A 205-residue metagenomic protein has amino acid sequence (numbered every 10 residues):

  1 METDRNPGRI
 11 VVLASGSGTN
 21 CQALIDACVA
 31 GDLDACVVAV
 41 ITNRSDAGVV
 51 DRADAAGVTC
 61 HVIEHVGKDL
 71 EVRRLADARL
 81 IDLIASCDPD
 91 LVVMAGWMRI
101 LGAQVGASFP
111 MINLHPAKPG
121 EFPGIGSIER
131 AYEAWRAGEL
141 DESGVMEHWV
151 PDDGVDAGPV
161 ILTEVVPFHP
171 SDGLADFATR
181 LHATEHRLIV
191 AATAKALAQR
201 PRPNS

Functional and structural regions predicted by a protein language model:
M1-G48, R52: N-terminal Rossmann-like dinucleotide-binding module
A14, R73, D77, I81 (+2 more regions): Amphipathic, non-transmembrane alpha-helical scaffold segments
C21, V49-V50, D77, I128 (+2 more regions): A general structural signal for well-ordered alpha-helical segments in protein cores
A35-A39, T59-E64, P110-P116: Short hydrophobic/aromatic-enriched beta-strand-loop microsegments
T42, A47-D69: Conserved nucleotide-sugar phosphate-binding/catalytic loop shared by glycosyltransferases and other
T42-N43, R73, D77, C87-A103: N-terminal glycine-rich "phosphate-gripper" loop used for MgATP/nucleotide binding and carboxylate activation
T59-S86: Phosphate/nucleotide-donor binding subsite
L91, A95-R200: Donor/substrate-binding cores of folate-linked one-carbon enzymes
